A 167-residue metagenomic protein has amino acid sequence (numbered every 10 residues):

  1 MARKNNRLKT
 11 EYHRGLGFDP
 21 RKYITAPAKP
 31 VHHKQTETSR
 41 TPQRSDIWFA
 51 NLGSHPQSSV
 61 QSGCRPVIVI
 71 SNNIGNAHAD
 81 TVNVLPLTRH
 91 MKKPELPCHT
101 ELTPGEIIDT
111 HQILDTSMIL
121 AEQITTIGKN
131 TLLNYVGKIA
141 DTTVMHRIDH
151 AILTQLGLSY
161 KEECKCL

Functional and structural regions predicted by a protein language model:
M1-L167: Conserved functional hotspots at enzyme active or ligand-binding sites that engage polyanionic ligands
